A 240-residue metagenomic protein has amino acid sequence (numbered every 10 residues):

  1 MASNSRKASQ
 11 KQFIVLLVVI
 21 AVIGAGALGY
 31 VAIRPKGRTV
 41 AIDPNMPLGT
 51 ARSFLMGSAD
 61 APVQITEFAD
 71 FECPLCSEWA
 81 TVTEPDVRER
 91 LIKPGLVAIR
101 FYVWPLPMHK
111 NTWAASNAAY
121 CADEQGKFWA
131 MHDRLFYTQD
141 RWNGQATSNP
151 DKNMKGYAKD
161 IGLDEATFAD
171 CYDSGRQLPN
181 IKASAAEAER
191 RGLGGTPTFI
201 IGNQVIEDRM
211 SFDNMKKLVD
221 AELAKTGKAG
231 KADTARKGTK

Functional and structural regions predicted by a protein language model:
M1-I33, F68, E84, K155-K240: C-terminal cap of thioredoxin/glutaredoxin-like
R34-G49: Ser/Thr/Pro/Gly-rich low-complexity linker/stalk segments immediately outside membranes or between
V40, C121, C171-S174: Functionally engaged cysteine thiol sites
M46-V63, L91, G238: A short beta-strand-turn-helix
L55-M56, W142, I206: Short clusters of hydrophobic/aromatic residues that line enzyme substrate/ligand-binding pockets
A61, A69-K159, R191, A229-G230: Structural alpha/beta surface segment adjacent to cysteine/selenocysteine redox centers across thiol/disulfide enzymes
I65, M131, F168: Divalent metal-coordination and catalytic microenvironments
